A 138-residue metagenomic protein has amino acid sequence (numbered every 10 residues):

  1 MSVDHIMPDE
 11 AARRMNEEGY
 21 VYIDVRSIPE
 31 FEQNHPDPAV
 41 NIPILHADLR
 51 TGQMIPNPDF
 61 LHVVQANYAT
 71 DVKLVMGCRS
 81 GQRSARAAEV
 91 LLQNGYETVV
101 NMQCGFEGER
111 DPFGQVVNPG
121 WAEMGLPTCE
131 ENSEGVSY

Functional and structural regions predicted by a protein language model:
M1-V21, I28-K73, S84-Y138: Rhodanese-like catalytic fold shared by cysteine-dependent sulfurtransferases and DSP/PTP-type phosphatases
M76-G77: Short, surface-exposed ligand- or partner-binding patches at beta-edge/loop junctions that are enriched in aromatics
